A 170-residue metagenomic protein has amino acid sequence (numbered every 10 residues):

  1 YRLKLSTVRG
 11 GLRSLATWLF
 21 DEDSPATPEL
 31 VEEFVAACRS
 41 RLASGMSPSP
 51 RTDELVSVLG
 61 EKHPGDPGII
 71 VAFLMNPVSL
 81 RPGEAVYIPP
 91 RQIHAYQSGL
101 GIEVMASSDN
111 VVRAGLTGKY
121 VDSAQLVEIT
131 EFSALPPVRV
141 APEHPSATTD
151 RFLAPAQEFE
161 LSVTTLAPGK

Functional and structural regions predicted by a protein language model:
Y1-L59: Long, charge-rich alpha-helical interaction segments
R41-G60, L126, E131-H144: Long, charged amphipathic helices and adjacent flexible linkers at domain junctions
E54-P82: Conserved AWS/pre-SET-to-SET junction and N-terminal core of the SET lysine methyltransferase domain, specifically
K62, S79, S107, T164-T165 (+1 more regions): Short, conserved beta-strand element in jelly-roll/cupin
M75, R139-K170: A short glycine-rich, His/Asp/Glu-containing loop-to-beta-strand
S79-S98: Conserved metal-binding segment of the jelly-roll/cupin
V86, I102, F159-S162: A broad, low-specificity signal marking well-ordered, structured residues that form hydrophobic/aromatic
G99-R151: C-terminal, non-catalytic macromolecule-binding modules
